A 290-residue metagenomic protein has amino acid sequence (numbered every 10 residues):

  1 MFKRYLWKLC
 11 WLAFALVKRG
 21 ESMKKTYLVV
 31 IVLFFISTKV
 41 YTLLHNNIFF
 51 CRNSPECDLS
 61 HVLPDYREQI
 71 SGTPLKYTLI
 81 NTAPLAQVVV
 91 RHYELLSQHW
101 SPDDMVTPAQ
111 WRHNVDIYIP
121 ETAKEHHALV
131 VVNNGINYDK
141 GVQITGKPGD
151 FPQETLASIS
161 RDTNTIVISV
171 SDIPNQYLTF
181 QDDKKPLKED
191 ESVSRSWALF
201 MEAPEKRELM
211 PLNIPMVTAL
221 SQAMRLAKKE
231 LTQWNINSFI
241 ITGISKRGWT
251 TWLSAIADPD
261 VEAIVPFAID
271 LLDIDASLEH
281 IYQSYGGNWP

Functional and structural regions predicted by a protein language model:
L44-E125: Catalytic-loop region of hydrolases
D116, A128, R161-I173: A fold-wide structural signal in alpha/beta-hydrolase
H126-G135: Short beta-strand element of the alpha/beta-hydrolase
D139-P148, T165-T218, A276-G287: Cap/lid segment of the alpha/beta-hydrolase catalytic domain
A203-T218, Q222-S245, V261: Gly/Ser-rich "nucleophile elbow"/oxyanion-hole loop immediately N-terminal to the catalytic nucleophile in hydrolases
G243-L253: Glycine-rich nucleophile elbow surrounding the catalytic serine of serine-hydrolase chemistry
L253-P290: Hydrolase active-site cap/lid region
